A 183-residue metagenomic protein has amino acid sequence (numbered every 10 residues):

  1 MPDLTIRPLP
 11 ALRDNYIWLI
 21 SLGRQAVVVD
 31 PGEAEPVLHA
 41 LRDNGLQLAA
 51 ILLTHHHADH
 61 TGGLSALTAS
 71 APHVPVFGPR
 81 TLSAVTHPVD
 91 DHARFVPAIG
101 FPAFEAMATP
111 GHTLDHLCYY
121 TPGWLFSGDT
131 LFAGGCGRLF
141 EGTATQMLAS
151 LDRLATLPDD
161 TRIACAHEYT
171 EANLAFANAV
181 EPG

Functional and structural regions predicted by a protein language model:
M1-N44, L117-G128: Conserved beta-strand hairpin/beta-sheet module of binuclear metal-dependent hydrolase folds, prominently
L12-R13, A26, E33-M107: Active-site HxH/HxHxD metal-binding segment of metal-dependent hydrolases
L19-S21, R94-Y120, T156: Core dinuclear metal-dependent hydrolase active-site scaffold
P31-E33, H56, T81, H112-T113 (+4 more regions): Active-site metal-binding loops of divalent metal-dependent hydrolases
G62-L67, C118-Y119, C136, L174: Active-site-flanking alpha-helical
F126-R138, A144-D152, L157: Internal catalytic or translocation cores that form aromatic/hydrophobic pockets or channels for amphipathic metabolites
Q146-G183: Divalent-metal (often Zn2+) His-rich catalytic cores of metallo-beta-lactamase-fold enzymes
